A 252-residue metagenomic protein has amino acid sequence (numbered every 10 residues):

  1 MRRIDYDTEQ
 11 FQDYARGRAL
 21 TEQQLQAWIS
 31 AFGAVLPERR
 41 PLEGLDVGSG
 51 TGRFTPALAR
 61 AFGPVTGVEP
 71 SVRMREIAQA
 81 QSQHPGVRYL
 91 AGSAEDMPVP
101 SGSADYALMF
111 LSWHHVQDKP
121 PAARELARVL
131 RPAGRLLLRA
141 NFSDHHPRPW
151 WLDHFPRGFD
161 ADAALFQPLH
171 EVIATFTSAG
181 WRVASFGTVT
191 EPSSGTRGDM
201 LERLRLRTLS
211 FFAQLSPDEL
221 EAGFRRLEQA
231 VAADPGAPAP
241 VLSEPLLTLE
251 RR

Functional and structural regions predicted by a protein language model:
M1-R40, R53-A57, M74-I77, Q81: Conserved class I S-adenosyl-L-methionine
T21, T51, R182-R252: Conserved Class I S-adenosyl-L-methionine
L45-V47, T51-D96: Class I SAM-dependent methyltransferase SAM/SAH-binding core
L108: A conserved beta-strand element that flanks and buttresses the S-adenosyl-L-methionine
L111-H115: Short catalytic micro-motifs in class I SAM-dependent methyltransferases
P120-P132: A short glycine-rich, Lys/Arg-flanked "PGG" loop and its adjoining helix->strand segment in the class I
R135-A164: Conserved class I S-adenosyl-L-methionine
L165-A179: Short alpha-helix
